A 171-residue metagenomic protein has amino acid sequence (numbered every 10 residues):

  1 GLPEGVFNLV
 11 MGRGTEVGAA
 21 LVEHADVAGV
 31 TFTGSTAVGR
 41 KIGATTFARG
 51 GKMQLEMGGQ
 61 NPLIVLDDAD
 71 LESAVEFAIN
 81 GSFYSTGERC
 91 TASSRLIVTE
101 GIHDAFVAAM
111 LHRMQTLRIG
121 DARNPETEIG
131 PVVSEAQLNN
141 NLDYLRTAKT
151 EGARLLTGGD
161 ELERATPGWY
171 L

Functional and structural regions predicted by a protein language model:
G1-G18: PLP-dependent aminotransferase-like
E23-H24, G29, S35-L171: ALDH superfamily catalytic-core signature
